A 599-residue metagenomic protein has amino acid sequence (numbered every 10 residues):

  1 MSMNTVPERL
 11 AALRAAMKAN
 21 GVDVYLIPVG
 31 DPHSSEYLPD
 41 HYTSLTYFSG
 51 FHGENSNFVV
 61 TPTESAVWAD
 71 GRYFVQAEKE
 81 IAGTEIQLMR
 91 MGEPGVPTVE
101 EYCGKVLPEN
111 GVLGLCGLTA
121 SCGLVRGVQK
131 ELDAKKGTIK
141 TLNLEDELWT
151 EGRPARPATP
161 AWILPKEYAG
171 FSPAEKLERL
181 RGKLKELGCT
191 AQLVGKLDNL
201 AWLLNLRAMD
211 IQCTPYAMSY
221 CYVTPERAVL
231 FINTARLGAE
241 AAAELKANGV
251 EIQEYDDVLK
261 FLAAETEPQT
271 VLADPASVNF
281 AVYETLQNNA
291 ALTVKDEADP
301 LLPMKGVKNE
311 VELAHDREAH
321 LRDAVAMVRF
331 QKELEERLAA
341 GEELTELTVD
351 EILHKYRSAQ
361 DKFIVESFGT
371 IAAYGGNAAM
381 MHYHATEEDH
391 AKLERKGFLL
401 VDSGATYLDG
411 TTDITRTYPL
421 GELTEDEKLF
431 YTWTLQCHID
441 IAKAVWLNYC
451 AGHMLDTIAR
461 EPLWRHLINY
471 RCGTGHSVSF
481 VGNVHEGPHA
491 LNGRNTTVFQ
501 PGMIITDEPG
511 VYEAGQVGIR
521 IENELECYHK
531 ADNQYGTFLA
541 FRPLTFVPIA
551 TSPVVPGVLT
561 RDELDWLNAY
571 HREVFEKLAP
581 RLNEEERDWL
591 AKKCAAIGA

Functional and structural regions predicted by a protein language model:
M1-A599: Active-site neighborhoods and metal-handling regions in enzymes and metal-associated proteins
